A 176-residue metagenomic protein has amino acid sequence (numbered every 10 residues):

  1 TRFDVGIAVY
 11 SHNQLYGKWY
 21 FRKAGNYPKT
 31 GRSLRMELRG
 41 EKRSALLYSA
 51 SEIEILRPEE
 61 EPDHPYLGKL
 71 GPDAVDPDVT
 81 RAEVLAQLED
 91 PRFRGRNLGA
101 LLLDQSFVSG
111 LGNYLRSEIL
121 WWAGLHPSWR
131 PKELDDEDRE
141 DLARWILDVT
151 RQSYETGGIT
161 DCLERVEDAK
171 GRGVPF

Functional and structural regions predicted by a protein language model:
R2-I7: Glycine-rich loop at the start of a catalytic domain that most often binds anionic cofactors/ligands
V9-G110, L115-W122, R130: Phosphate/anion-contacting hairpin/loop surfaces
Q87-F176: Basic, nucleic-acid-binding surfaces and adjacent catalytic neighborhoods in DNA/RNA-processing proteins
